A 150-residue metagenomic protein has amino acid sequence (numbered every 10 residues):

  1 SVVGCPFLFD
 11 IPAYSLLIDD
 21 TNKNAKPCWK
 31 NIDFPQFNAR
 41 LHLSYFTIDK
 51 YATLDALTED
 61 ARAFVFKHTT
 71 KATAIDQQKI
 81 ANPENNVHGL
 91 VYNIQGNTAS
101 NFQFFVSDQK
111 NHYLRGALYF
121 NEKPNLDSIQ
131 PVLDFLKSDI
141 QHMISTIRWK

Functional and structural regions predicted by a protein language model:
S1-L8, V132: Short aromatic-glycine motifs in intrinsically disordered, low-complexity regions
G4, I18-V106, K110-R115, E122-N125: Conserved polar/disulfide-associated segments of primarily extracytoplasmic proteins
L8-D20: N-terminal mature ectodomain segment of secretory-pathway/periplasmic proteins
D10, A56, D60, F135 (+1 more regions): Extracytoplasmic/secreted proteins, especially bacterial periplasmic and envelope-associated proteins
S15, A117-K150: Surface-exposed amphipathic alpha-helical segments
